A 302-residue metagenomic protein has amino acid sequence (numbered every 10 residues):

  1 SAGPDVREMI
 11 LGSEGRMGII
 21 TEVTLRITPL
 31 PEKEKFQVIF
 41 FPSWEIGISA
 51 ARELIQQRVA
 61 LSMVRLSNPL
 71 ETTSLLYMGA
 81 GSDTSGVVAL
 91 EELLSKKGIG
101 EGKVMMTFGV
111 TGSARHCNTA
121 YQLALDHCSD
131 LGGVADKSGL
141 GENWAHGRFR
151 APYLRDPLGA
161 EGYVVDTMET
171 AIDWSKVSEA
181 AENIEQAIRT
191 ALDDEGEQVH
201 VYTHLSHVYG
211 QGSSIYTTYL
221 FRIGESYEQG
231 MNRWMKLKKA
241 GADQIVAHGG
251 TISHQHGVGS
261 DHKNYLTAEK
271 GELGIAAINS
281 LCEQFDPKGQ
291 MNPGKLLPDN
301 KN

Functional and structural regions predicted by a protein language model:
S1-I10, M235-G249, N279: Short, hydrophobic/aliphatic alpha-helical segments
S1-R65: FAD-binding subdomain of flavoenzyme oxidoreductases
R16, T24-P29, A80-G86, A268-E272: A glycine- and small-aliphatic-rich helix-loop capping segment at beta-alpha/alpha-beta transitions that lines
L25, I48-A240, H248: C-terminal substrate-recognition/cap domain of FAD-linked oxidoreductases
K33-A50, L237-A242, I275-G289: Short, conserved aromatic-histidine micro-motifs
K35-Q37, S226, D261-T267: Short beta-alpha connecting loops at secondary-structure transitions that line or flank enzyme active sites
L70, V208, T251-N264: Small/polar glycine-rich anion-binding or flexible loop at a beta-alpha turn
V258-N302: Activity-critical C-terminal alpha-helical subdomain
